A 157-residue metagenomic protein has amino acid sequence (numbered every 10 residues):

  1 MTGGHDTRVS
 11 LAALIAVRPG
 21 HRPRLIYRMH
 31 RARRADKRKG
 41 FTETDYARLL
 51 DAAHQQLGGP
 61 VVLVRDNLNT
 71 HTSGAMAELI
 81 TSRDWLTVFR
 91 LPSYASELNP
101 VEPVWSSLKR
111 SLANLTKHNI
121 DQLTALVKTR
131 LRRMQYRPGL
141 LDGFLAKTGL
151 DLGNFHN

Functional and structural regions predicted by a protein language model:
M1-N157: Short functional hotspots at interaction and active-site rims
